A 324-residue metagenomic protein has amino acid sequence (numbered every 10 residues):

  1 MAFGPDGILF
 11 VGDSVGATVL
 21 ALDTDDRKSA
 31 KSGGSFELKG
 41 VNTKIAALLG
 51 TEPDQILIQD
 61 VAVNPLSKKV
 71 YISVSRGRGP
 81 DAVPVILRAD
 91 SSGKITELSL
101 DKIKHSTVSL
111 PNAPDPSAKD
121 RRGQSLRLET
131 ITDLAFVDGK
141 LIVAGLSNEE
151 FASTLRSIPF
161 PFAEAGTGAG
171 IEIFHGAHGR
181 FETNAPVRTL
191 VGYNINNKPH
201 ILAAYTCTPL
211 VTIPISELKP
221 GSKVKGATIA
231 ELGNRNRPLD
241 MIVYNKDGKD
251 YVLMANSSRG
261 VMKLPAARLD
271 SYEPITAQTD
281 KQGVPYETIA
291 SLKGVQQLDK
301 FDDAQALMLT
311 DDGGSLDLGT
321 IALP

Functional and structural regions predicted by a protein language model:
A2-P324: Sequence/structural signature of beta-propeller domains
